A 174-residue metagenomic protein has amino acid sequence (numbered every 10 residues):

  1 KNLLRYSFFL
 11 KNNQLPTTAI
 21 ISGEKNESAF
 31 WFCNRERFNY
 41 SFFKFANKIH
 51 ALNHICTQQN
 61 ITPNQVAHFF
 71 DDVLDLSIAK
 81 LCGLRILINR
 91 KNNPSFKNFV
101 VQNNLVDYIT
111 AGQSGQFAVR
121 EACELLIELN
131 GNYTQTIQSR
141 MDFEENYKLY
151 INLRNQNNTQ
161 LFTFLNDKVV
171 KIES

Functional and structural regions predicted by a protein language model:
K1-A46, H50: Alpha-helical substrate-recognition element adjacent to the catalytic core
N12-A19, Q58-V66, G83-L84: Short beta-strand/loop segments at the ligand-binding rim of alpha/beta enzyme cores
N12-L15, G112-N158: Charged, glycine-interspersed solvent-exposed loop segments at helix/strand-loop junctions that cap or gate access
F38-A46, N64-Q65, L84-R90: Short hydrophobic/aromatic-enriched beta-strand-loop microsegments
Y40-F45, D107-S114: Short acidic-hydrophobic, aromatic-tinged amphipathic segments that line or gate anion-handling sites
I49-I55, S95-N103, A118-A122: Short, charged, surface-exposed secondary-structure boundary motifs
L52-L74, I137-S139: Conserved Lys-Pro-Asp/Glu-containing loop-to-beta segment of HAD-superfamily phosphomonoesterases, centered on
H68-D107, N157-Q160, N166-S174: Acidic, Mg2+-coordinating phosphoryl-transfer loop and its flanking beta/alpha structural elements, shared across
